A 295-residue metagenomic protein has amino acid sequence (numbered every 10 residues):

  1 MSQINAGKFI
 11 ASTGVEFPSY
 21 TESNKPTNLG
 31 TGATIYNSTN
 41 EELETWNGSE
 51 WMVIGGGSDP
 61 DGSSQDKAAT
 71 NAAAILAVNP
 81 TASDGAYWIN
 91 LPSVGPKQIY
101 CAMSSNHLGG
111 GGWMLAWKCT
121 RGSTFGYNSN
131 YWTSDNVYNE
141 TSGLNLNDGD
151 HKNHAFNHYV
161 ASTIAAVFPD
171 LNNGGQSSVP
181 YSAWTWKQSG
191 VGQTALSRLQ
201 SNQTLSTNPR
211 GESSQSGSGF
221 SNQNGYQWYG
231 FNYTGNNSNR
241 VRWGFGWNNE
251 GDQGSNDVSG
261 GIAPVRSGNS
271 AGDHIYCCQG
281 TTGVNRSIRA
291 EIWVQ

Functional and structural regions predicted by a protein language model:
I4-N40, D61-N79, S83: Extracellular/surface-exposed low-complexity repeats and stalk/linker segments enriched in Gly/Pro and small polar
T45-N47, W51-Q295: Mature extracellular or lumenal effector domains of secreted proteins and single-pass membrane receptors/adhesion
